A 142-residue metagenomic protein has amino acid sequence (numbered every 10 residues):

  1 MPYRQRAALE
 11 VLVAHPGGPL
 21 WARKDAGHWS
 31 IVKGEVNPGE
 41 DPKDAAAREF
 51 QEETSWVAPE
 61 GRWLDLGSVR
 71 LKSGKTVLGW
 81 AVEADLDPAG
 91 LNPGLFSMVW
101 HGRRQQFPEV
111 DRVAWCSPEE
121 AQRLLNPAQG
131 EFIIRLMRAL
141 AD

Functional and structural regions predicted by a protein language model:
M1-I31, W80: N-terminal strand-loop-strand
R6-A8, G18-W21, N37, S73-G74 (+1 more regions): Short, charged/polar surface micro-motifs in flexible loops or helix N-caps
R23, G39, L124: Residues that scaffold the ATP/ADP-binding catalytic core of kinase and kinase-like folds
D25-G27, T76, E109: Residues that flank catalytic or metal-binding motifs in active/ligand-binding sites
I31-L64, S117: The catalytic Nudix box helix
S68-R103, A114, L136, L140: Active-site-adjacent beta-strand/loop module that shapes the phosphate/pyrophosphate-binding cleft
Q105-D111: Non-DNA-binding regulatory cores of transcription-related proteins, predominantly C-terminal effector-binding
P118-D142: Charged phosphate-binding loop/patch that engages nucleotide di/tri-phosphates or the phosphate backbone of nucleic
